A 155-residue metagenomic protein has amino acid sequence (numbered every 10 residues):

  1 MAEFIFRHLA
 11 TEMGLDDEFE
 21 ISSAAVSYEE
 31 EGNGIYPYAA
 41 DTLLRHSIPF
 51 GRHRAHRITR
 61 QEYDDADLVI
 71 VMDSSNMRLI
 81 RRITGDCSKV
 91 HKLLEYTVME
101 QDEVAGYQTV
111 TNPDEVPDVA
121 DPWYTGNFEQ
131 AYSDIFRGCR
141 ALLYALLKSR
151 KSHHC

Functional and structural regions predicted by a protein language model:
M1-A66, A145-C155: Conserved active-site segments centered on acidic
E30, A39, E62, D67 (+4 more regions): Solvent-exposed, flexible loop/coil residues
S74-C155: Phosphate-binding/catalytic loops
